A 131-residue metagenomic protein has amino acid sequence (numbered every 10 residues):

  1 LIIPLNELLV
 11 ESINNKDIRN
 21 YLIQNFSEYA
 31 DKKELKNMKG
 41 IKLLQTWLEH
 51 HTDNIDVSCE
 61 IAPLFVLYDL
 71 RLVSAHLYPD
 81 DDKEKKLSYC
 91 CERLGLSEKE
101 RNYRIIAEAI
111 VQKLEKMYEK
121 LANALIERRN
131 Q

Functional and structural regions predicted by a protein language model:
L1-V66, L77, D81-K85, R104-Q131: Amphipathic alpha-helical interface elements
Y68-R71: Short, cationic motifs built from Arg/Lys/His that form the positively charged side of catalytic pockets
C90-I110: Short secondary-structure subsegments characteristic of cysteine-rich extracellular domains
